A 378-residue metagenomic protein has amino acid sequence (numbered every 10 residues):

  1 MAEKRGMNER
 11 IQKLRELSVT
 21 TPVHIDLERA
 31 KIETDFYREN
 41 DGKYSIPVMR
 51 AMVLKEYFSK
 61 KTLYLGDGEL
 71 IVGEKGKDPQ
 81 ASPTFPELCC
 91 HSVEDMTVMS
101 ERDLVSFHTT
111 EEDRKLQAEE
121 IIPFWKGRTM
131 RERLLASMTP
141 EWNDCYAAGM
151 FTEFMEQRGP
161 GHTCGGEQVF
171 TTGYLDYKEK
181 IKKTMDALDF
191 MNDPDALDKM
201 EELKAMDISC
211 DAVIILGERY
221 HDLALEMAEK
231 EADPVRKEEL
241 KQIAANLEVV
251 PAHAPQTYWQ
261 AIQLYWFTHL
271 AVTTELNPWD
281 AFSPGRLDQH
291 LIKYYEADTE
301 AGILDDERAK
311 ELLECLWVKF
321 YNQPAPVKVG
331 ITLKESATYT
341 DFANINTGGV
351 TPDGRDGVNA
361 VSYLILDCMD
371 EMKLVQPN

Functional and structural regions predicted by a protein language model:
A2-M206, V235-N378: Conserved catalytic cores of very large enzyme subunits
K204-I215: Extended non-globular scaffold/tether segments
L223-M227, Y294-A297: Solvent-exposed, amphipathic alpha-helical segments
A228-V235: A conserved hydrophobic secondary-structure block that centers on an alpha-helix together with its immediately flanking
